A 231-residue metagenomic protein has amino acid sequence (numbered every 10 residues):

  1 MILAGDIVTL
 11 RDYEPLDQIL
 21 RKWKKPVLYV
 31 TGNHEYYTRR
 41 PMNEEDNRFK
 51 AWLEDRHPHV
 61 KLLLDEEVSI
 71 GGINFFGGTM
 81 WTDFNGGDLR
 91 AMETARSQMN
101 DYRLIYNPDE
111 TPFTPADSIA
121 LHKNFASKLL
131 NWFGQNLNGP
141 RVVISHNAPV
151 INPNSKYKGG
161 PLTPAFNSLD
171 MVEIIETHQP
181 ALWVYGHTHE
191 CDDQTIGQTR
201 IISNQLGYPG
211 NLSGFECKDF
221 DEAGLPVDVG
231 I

Functional and structural regions predicted by a protein language model:
M1-G71, Y157-T177, S203: Core catalytic region of metal-dependent phosphoesterases/phosphodiesterases, especially metallo-beta-lactamase-like
V8-E14, H34-P41, E67-S69, T82-G86 (+3 more regions): Active-site environment of divalent metal-dependent phosphoester hydrolases
P26-L28, K61, N74, P140-V142 (+2 more regions): Proline-centered loop/turn at the N-terminus of a beta-strand
W52-M92, G134, G197: Internal hydrophobic scaffold segments of catalytic domains
E54-V60, K128-P140, E173-A181: A structural motif corresponding to the C-terminal end of an alpha-helix and its immediate exit/capping segment
S69, S155, P161-L182, H189-I231: Binuclear metal-dependent phosphoesterase catalytic core
F76-V142, N147-K158: Active-site-proximal loop/helix segment associated with metal-binding centers of metalloenzymes
